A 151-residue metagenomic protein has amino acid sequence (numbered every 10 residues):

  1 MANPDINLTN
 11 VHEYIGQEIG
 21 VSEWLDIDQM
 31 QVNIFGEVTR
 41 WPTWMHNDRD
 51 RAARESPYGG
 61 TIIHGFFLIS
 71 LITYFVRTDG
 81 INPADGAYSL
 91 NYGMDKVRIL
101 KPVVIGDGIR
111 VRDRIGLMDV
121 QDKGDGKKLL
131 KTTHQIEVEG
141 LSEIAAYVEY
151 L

Functional and structural regions predicted by a protein language model:
M1-G16, V103-L151: HotDog/MaoC-like acyl-thioester-processing domains
A2-Y92: Hot-dog-fold acyl-thioester-processing enzymes
G59, L100-P102: Short, surface-exposed secondary-structure edge patches
M94-I99: Short alpha-helix capping/helix-loop boundary micro-motifs
